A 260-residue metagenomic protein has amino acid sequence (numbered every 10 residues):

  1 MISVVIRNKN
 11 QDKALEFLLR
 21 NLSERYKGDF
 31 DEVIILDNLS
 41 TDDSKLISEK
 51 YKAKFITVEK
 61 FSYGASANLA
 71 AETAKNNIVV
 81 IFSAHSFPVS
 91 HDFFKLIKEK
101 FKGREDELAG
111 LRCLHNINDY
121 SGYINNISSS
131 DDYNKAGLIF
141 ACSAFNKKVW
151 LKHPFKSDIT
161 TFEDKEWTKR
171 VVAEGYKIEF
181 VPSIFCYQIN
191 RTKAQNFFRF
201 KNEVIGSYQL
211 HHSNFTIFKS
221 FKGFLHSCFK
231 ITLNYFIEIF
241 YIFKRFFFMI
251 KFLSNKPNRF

Functional and structural regions predicted by a protein language model:
N10-Y26: Short, well-formed alpha-helical segments that are part of the catalytic scaffolds of diverse glycosyltransferases
D37-K45, F87: A conserved acidic beta->alpha catalytic loop
V58-A74: Glycine-rich, basic loop-to-helix element that forms the pyrophosphate-binding segment of sugar-nucleotide handling
N77-F87: Short beta-strand-to-loop acidic/aromatic patch adjacent to the donor-nucleotide binding site
F87-Y123: Conserved donor NDP-sugar-binding/catalytic core segment of glycosyltransferases
S128-F145, T160: A recurrent flexible, glycine/aromatic-enriched loop bordering the glycosyltransferase active site that acts as
T161-K169: Acidic donor-binding loop at a coil-to-helix junction in glycosyltransferase catalytic cores that engages
F198-F260: Non-catalytic, C-terminal membrane-associated alpha-helical segments of glycosyltransferases
